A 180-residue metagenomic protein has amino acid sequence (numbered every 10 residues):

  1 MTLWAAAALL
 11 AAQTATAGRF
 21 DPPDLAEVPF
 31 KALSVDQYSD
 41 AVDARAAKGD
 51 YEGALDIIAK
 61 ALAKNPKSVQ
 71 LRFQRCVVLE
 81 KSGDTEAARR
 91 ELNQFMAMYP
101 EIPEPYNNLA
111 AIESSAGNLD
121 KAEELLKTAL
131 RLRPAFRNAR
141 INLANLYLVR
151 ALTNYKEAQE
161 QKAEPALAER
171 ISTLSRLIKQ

Functional and structural regions predicted by a protein language model:
G18-V35, L148-Q180: Terminal, low-structured helical/coil segments at or just beyond the last alpha-helical repeat
V35, V69-Q70, P103-E104, R137-N138 (+1 more regions): Helix-start (N-cap) detector for alpha-helical repeat units in TPR-like alpha-solenoids, especially tetratricopeptide
